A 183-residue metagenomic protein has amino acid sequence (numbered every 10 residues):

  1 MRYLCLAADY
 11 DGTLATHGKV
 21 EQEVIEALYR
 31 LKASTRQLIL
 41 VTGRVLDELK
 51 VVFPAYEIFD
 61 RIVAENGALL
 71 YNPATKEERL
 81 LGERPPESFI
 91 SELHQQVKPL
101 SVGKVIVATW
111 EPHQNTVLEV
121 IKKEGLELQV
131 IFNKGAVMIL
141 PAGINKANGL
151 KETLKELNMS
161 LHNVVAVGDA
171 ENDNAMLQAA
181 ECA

Functional and structural regions predicted by a protein language model:
R2-G18, L177: Asp-based phosphoryl-transfer active-site loop
C5-A7, R61, V165: Hydrophobic "anchor" residues on beta-strands that sit immediately upstream of conserved functional sites
T13, L46, N172: Conserved Rossmann-like nucleotide-cofactor binding loop
H17-S101: Active-site phosphate-binding/coordination module
D60, E181-C182: Receiver (REC) domain switch/active-site residues of two-component response regulators
E92-A180: Conserved acidic, metal-coordinating active-site core of Asp-based, Mg2+-dependent phosphoryl-transfer enzymes
